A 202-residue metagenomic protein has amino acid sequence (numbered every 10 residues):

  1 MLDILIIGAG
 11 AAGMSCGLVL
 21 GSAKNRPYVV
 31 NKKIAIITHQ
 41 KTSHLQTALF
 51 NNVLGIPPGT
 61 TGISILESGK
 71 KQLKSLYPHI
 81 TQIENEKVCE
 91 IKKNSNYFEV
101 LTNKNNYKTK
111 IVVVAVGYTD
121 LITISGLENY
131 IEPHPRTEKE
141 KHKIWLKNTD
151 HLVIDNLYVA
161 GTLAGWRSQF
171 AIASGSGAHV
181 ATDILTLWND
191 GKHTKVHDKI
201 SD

Functional and structural regions predicted by a protein language model:
M1-I4: Extreme N-terminal starter segment of soluble prokaryotic enzymes
I6-I7, A11-E67: Beta1-alpha1 glycine-rich phosphate/pyrophosphate-binding loop at the start of Rossmann-like nucleotide-binding domains
K24, A160-D198: A conserved FAD-binding loop/helix module that cradles the flavin
A48-N106: N-terminal Rossmann-like dinucleotide/flavin-binding domain of flavoprotein oxidoreductases that bind FAD/FMN
G55-I65, E132-W145: A short acidic, glycine-rich active-site loop that binds or catalyzes chemistry on phosphate/adenosine moieties
K110-H142: Glycine-rich beta-alpha-beta "Rossmann" dinucleotide-binding loop(s) and their flanking helix/strand
P135-Y158, G165: FAD-binding beta-loop-beta segment adjacent to the flavin cofactor pocket
